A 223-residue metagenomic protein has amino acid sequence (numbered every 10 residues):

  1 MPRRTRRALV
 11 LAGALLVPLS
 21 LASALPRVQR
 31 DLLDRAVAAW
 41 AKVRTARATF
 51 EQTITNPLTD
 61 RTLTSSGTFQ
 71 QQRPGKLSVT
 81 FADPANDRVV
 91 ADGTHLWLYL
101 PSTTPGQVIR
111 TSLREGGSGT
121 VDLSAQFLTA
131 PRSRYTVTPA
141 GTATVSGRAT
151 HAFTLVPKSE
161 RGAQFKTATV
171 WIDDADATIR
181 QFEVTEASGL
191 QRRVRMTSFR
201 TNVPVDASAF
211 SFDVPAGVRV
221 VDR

Functional and structural regions predicted by a protein language model:
P2, L21-T62, Q72, K76 (+1 more regions): N-terminal leader/targeting segments and the immediate start of mature chains
R6-V17: N-terminal export leaders
R30-D31, L128-T138: A short, amphipathic edge element
V43-T45, T64-S66, Q72-P74, P84 (+6 more regions): Extracytoplasmic
F50, L77-T80, L96-Y99, L155 (+1 more regions): Short hydrophobic/aromatic-rich beta-strand segments that constitute the beta-sheet cores of beta-sandwich/beta-barrel
L58, S102-T104, S188: Solvent-exposed strand-loop boundary residues in beta-sheet-rich modules
T68-T120, R192-R195: An acidic-aromatic
Q107-I109, S133-G217, V221-R223: Gly/Pro-enriched, hydrophobic low-complexity segments that function as extracytoplasmic propeptides/linkers
